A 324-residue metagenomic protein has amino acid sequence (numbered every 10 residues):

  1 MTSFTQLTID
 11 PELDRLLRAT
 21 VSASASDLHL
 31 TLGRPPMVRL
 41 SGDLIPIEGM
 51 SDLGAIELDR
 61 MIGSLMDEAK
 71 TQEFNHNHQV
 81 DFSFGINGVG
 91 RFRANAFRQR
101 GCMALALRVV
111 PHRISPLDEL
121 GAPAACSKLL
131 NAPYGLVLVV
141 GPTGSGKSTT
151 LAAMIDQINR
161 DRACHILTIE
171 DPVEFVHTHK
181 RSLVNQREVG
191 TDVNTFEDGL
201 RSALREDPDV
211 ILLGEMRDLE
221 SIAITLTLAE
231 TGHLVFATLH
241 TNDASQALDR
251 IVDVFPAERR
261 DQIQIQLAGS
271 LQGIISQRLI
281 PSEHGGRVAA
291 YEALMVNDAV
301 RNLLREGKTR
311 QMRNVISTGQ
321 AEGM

Functional and structural regions predicted by a protein language model:
M1-M324: Short, flexible helix-loop junctions that flank or precede catalytic/ligand sites
